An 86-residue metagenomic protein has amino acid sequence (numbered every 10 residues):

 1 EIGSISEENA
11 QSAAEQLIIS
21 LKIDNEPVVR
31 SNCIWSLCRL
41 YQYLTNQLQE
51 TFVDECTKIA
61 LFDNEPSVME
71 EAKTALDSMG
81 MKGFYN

Functional and structural regions predicted by a protein language model:
I2-I5, Q16, P27, S31-N32: A detector of tandem-repeat and repeat-rich interaction/domain scaffolds
G3, C38-R39, D77: Structural signature of alpha-helical solenoid repeat scaffolds
E7-S20, Y43-A60, K82-N86: Amphipathic alpha-helical scaffolding segments comprising HEAT/armadillo-like alpha-solenoid repeats
N25-V28, F62, P66-S67: Alpha-helix N-cap/helix-start positions at coil->helix boundaries
I34-W35, Y41: Short, solvent-exposed interaction modules
N64-E70, F84-Y85: Boundary/linker segments of alpha-helical solenoid repeat arrays
E70-E71, S78: C-terminal interaction modules of eukaryotic adaptor/scaffold proteins
